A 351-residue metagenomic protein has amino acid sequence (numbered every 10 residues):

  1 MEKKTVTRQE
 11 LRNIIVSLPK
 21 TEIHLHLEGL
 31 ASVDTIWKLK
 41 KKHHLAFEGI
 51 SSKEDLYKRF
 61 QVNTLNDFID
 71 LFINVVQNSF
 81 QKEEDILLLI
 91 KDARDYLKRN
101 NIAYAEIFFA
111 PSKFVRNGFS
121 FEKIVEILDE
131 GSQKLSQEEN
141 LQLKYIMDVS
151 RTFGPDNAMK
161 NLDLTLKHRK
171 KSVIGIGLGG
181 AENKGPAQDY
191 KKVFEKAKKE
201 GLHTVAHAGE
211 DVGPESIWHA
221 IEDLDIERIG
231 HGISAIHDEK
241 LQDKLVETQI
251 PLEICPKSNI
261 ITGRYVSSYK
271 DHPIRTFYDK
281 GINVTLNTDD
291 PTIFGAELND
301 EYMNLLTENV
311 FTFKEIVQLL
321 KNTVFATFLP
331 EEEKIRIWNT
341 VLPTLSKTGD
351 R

Functional and structural regions predicted by a protein language model:
M1-L202, D211-S216, D223-L224, R228 (+2 more regions): Metal-cofactor-binding active-site regions of metalloenzymes
H207: Short HxH-centered metal-ligating active-site micro-motif
